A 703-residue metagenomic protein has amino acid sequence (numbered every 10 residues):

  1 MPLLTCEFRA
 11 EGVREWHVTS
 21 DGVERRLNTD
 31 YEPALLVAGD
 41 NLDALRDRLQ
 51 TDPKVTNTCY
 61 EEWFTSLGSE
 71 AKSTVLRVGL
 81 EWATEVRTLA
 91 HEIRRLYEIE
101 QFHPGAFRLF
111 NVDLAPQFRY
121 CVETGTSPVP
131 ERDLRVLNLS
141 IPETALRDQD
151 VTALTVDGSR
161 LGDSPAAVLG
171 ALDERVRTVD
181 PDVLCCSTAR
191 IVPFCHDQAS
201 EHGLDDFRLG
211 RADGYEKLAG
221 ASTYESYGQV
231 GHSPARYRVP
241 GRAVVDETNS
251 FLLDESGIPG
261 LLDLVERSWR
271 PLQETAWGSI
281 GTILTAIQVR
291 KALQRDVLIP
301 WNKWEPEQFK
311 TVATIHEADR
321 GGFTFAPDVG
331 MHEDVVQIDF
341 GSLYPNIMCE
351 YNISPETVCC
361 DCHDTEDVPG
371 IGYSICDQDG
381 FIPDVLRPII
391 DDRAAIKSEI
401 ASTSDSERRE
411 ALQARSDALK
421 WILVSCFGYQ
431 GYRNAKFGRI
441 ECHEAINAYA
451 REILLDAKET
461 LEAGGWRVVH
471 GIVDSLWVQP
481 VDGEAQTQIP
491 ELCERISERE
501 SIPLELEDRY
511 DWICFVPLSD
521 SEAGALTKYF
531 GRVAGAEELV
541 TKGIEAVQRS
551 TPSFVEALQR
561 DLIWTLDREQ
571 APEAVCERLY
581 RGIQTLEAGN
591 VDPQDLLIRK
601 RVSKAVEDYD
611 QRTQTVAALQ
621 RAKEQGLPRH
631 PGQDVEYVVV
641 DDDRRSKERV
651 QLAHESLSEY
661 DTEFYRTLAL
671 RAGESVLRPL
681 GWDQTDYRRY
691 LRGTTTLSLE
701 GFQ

Functional and structural regions predicted by a protein language model:
M1-R177, H202-G210, R270-G321, G330 (+4 more regions): DnaQ-like (DEDDh/DEDDy) 3′-5′ exonuclease domain used for proofreading and 3′-end trimming on nucleic acids
E7-A10, E15-H17, R270-W277, G281-C359 (+4 more regions): DNA-dependent DNA polymerase catalytic subunits
R77, V329-D334, F340-L455, G464: Helical catalytic core of nucleic-acid polymerases
R77-W82, T188, W477-D482: Short beta-strand-to-loop capping motifs
L139-I141, E247, F340: Residues immediately flanking
D148-D150, S187, P193-Q198, I347-M348 (+2 more regions): A short acidic (Asp/Glu
S159-E255: Conserved DEDDh/DEDDy metal-dependent 3′-5′ exonuclease domain
C195-H196, D205-A219, R236-W304, A411-A414 (+4 more regions): Mixed-charge, glycine-rich, non-catalytic linkers/tails in nucleic-acid processing enzymes
